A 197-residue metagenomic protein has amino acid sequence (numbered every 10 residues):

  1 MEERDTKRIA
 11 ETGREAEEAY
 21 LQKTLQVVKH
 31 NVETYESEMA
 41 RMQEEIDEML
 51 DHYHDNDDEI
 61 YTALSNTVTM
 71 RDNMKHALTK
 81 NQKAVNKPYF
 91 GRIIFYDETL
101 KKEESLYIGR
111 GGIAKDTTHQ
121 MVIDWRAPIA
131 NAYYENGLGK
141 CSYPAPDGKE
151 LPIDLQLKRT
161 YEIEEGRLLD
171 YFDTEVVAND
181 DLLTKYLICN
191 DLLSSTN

Functional and structural regions predicted by a protein language model:
T6-D191: N-terminal accessory nucleic-acid engagement/regulatory domains that precede and modulate ATP-driven motor cores
S194-T196: N-terminal pre-P-loop "Q-motif" helix
